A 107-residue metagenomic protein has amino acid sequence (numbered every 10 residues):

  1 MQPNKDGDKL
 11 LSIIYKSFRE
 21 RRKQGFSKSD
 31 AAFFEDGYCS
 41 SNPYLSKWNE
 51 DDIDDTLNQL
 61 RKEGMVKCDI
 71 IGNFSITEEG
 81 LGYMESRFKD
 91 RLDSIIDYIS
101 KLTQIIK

Functional and structural regions predicted by a protein language model:
M1-K28: Short alpha-helical segments that sit at the start of domains
N4-S12, G37, K62, I70 (+1 more regions): Intrinsically disordered, low-complexity, basic-enriched segments
S29-E50: Short helix-coil junctions and helix-kink-helix linkers
S46-E63: Short amphipathic alpha-helical interaction segments
G72-E78: Minor-groove-contacting beta-hairpin "wing" of winged helix-turn-helix DNA-binding domains
L81-I106: Short, amphipathic alpha-helical interaction segments positioned at domain boundaries
